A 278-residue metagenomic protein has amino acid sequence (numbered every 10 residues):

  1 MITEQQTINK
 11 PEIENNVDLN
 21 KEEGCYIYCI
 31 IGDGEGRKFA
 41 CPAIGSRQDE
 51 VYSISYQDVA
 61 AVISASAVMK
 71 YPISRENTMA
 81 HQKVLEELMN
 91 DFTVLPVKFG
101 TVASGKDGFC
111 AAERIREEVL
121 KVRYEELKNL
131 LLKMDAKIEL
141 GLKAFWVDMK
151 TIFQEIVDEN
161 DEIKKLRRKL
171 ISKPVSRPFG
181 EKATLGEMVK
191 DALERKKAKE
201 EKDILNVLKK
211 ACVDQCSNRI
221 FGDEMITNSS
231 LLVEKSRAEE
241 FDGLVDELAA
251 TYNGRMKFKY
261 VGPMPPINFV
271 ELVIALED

Functional and structural regions predicted by a protein language model:
I2-D278: An interfacial alpha-helical scaffold signature
